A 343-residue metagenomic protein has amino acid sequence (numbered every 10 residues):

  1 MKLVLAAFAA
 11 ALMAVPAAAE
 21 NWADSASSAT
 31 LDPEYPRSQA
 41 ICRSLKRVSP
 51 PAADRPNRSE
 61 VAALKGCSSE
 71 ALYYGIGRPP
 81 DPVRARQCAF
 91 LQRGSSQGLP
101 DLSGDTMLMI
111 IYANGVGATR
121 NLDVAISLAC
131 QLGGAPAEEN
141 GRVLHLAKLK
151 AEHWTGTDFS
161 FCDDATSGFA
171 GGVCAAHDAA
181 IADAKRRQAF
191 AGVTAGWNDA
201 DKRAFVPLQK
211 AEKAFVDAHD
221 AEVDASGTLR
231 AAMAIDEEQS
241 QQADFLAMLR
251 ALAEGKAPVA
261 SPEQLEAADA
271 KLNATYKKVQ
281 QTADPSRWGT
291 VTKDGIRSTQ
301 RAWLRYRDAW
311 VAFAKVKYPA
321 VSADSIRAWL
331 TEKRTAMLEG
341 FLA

Functional and structural regions predicted by a protein language model:
M1-A7: Sec-dependent signal peptide recognition, specifically the positively charged N-region followed immediately by
A14-A17: N-terminal signal peptide c-region/cleavage motif recognized by signal peptidases
E20-A343: N-terminal alpha-helical modules
